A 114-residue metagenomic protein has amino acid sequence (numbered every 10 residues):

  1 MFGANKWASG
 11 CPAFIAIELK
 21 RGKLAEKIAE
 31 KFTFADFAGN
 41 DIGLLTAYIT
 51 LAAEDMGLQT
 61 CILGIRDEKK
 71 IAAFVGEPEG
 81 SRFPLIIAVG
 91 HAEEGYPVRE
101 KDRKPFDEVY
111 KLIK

Functional and structural regions predicted by a protein language model:
M1-I42: Glycine/small-residue-rich phosphate/adenosyl-binding loop
W7-S9, E77-E79, K101-R103: Solvent-exposed alpha-helices and their adjacent loops that cap or buttress functional pockets in soluble metabolic
K20-L24, E68-K69, E93: Short, charged/polar surface micro-motifs in flexible loops or helix N-caps
Y48-I49: Aromatic/hydrophobic pocket-lining residues that form π-stacking "cages" and hydrophobic walls in ligand
L58-K70: GST superfamily/GST-like fold recognition
K69-R82: Short, electropositive alpha-helical surface patch
L85-K114: C-terminal helix-cap and adjacent tail motif
